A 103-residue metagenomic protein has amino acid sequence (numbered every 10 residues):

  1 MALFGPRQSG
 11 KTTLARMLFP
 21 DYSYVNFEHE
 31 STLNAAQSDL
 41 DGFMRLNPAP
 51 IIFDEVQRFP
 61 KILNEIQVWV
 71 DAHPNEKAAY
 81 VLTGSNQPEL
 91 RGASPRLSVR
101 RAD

Functional and structural regions predicted by a protein language model:
M1-D103: Phosphate-binding site recognition
